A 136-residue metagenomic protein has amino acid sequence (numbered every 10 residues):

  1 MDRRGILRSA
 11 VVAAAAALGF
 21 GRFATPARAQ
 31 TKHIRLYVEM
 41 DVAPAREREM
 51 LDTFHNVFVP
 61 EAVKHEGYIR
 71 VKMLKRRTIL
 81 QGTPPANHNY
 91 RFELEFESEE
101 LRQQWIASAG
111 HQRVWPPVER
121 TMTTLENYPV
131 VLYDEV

Functional and structural regions predicted by a protein language model:
M1, F20-L36, R48: C-terminal segment of N-terminal export signals and the immediately downstream linker at the start of the mature
D2-V11, E61-R70, P85-N89, E95-L132: An amphipathic, aromatic/His-enriched active-site/gating alpha helix that lines ligand/cofactor pockets
G5-P26: N-terminal export signals
H33-D41, F92: Active-site-flanking beta-strand signature of metal-NTP-handling nucleotidyl enzymes and homologous cyclase-like
E39-A43, L51-D52: Membrane-proximal processing modules and their flanking juxtamembrane segments in eukaryotic cell-surface
R46-M50, L101-Q104: Short, conserved charged micro-motifs
L51-T78: N-terminal, post-signal-peptide region of Sec/Tat-exported proteins
I79-P85: Acidic pyrophosphate-coordinating catalytic loop
